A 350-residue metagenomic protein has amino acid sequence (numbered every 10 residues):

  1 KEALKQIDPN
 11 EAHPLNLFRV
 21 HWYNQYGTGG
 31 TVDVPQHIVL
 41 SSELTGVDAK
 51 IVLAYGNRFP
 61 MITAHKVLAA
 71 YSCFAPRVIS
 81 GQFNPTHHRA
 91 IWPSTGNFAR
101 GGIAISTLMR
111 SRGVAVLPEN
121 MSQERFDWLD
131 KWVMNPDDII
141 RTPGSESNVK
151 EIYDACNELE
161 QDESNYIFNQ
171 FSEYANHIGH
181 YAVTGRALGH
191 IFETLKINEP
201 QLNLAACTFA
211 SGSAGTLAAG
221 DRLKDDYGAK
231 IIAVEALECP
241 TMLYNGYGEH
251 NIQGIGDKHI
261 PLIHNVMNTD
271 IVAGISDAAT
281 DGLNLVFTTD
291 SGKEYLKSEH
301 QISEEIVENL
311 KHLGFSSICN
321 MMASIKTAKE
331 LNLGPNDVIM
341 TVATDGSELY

Functional and structural regions predicted by a protein language model:
K1-Y350: PLP-dependent amino-acid enzyme catalytic core
